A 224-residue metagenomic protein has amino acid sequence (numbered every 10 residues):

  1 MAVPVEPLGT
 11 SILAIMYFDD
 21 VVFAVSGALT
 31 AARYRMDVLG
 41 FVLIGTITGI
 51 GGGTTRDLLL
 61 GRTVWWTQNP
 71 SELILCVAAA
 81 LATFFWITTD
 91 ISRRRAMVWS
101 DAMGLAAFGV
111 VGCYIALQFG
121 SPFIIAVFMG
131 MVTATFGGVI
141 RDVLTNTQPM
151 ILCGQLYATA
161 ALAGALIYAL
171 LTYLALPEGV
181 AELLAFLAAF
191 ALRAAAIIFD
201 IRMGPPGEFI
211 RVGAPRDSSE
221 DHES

Functional and structural regions predicted by a protein language model:
M1-I50, T54-L60, W65: N-terminal topogenic module of multi-pass integral membrane proteins
M1-P7, I201-S224: Intrinsically disordered, low-complexity non-transmembrane regions of multi-pass membrane transporters
M1-S11, D57-T67, G112-I125, L170-A181: Helix-coil boundary and interhelical linker segments in multi-pass alpha-helical membrane proteins
P7-V21, V64-A78, P122-A134: Structural signature of hydrophobic alpha-helical transmembrane segments
A24-Y34, T54-L58, L81-R94, V139-P149 (+1 more regions): C-terminal ends of transmembrane helices
L39-I47, N69-I74, R94-L105, V127-M129 (+2 more regions): Cytoplasmic-side transmembrane-helix entry/capping segments in multi-pass membrane proteins
L43-I47, T54-L60, F128, V132 (+2 more regions): Short, structured motif recognition centered on aromatic/hydrophobic residues
G45-G53, C76, D101-Y114, L156-A169 (+2 more regions): Small-residue-rich segments of transmembrane alpha-helices in multi-pass membrane proteins, especially helix faces
